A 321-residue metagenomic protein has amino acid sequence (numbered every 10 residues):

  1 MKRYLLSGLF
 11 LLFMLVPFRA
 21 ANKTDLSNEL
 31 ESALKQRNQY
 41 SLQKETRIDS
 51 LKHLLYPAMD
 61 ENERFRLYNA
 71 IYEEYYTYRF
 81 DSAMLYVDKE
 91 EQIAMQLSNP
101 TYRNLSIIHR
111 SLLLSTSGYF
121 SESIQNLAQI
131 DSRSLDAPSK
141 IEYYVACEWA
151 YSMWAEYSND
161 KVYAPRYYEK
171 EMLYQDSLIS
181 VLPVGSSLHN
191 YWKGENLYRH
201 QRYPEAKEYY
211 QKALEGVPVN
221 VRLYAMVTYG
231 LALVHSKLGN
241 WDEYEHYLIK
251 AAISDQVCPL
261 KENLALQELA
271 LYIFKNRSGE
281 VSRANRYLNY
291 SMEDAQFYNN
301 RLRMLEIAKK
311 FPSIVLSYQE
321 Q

Functional and structural regions predicted by a protein language model:
Y4-L6, M14-E320: A "functional boundary" signal
